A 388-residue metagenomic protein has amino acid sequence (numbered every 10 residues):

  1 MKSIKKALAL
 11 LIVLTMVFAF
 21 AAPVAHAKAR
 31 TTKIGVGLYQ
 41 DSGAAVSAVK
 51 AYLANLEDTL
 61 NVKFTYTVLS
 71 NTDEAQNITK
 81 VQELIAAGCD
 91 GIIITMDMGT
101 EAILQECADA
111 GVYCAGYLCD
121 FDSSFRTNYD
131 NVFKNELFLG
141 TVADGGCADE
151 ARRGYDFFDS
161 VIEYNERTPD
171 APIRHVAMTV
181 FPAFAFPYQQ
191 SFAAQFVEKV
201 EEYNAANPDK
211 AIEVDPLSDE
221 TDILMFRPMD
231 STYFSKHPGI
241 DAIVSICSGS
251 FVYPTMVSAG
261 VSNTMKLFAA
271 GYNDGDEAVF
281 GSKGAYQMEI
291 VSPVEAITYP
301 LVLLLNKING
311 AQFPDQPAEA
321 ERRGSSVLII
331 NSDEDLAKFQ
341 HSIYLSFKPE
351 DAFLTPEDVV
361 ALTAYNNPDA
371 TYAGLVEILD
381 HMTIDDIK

Functional and structural regions predicted by a protein language model:
F18-R30: Sec-dependent signal peptide cleavage junction
T31-L60, T65-T79, T95-M98, F181-S191: Extracytoplasmic "Venus flytrap"
L53, I78, Q82, G91-C114 (+4 more regions): Hydrophobic alpha-helical
T59-N71, M178, E201-L224: Short beta-strand elements in bilobed, periplasmic/extracellular small-molecule ligand-binding domains
T65-E163, H175: Acidic/His-rich segments in extracytoplasmic proteins that coordinate ligands and/or metal ions
N131-A177, F226-R227, G271-E277, P293-N309: Hydrophobic alpha-helical segments within soluble ligand-binding/sensing domains
S262-E334: Flexible loop/turn connectors
L303-K388: Hinge/cleft segment of the Venus flytrap/periplasmic-binding protein
